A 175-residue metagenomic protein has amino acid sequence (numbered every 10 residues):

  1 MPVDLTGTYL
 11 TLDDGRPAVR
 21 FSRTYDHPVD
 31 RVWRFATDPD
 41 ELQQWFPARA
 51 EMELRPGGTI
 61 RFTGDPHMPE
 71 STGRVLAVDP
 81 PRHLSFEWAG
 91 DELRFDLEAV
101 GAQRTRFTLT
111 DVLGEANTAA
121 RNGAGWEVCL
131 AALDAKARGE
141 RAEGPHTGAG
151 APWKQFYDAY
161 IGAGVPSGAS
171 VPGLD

Functional and structural regions predicted by a protein language model:
M1-D4, L113-D175: A conserved amphipathic terminal alpha-helix motif
M1-R49, A169, G173-D175: Hydrophobic ligand-binding cavity/cleft-lining segments
L10-R16, L54-P56, A77-D79, E98-A102: Short, ordered beta-strand-loop transition motifs
G15, V19, P69, D91: Exposed loop/turn and edge beta-strand positions of beta-sandwich/beta-sheet ligand-binding modules
T24, E41-G90, S170-D175: Glycine-rich portal/gate segments that line the openings of hydrophobic small-molecule binding cavities
T37-D38, P47, P80, A131 (+1 more regions): Residues at helix-coil transition
L76, H83-A137: Beta-strand/loop substructures that line and gate deep hydrophobic ligand-binding cavities in soluble
